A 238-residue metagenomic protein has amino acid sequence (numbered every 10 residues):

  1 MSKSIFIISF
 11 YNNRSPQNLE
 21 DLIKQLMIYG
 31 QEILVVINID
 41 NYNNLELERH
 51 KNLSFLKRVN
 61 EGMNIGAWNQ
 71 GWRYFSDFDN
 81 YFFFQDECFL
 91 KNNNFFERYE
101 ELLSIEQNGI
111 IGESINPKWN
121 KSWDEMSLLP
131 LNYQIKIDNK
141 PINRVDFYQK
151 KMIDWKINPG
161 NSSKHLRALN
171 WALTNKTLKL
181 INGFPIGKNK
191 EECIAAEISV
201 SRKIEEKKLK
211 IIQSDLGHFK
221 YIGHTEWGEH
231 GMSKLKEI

Functional and structural regions predicted by a protein language model:
S2-S4, L26-V35, L53-S54: Short loop->beta transition adjacent to catalytic acidic/histidine clusters or analogous donor-positioning motifs
S4-S15, N116: A conserved hydrophobic helix/loop-capping motif in glycosyltransferases and polysaccharide synthases
N13-M27: Short, well-formed alpha-helical segments that are part of the catalytic scaffolds of diverse glycosyltransferases
R14, L180-I238: C-terminal catalytic/acceptor-binding lobe
I37-D40: Acidic ATP/Mg2+-coordinating residue in the GHKL
Y42-F78: Active-site-proximal specificity loops/subdomain of glycosyltransferases
F78-F89: Short beta-strand-to-loop acidic/aromatic patch adjacent to the donor-nucleotide binding site
L90-K188: Conserved catalytic core of nucleotide-sugar-dependent glycosyltransferases
